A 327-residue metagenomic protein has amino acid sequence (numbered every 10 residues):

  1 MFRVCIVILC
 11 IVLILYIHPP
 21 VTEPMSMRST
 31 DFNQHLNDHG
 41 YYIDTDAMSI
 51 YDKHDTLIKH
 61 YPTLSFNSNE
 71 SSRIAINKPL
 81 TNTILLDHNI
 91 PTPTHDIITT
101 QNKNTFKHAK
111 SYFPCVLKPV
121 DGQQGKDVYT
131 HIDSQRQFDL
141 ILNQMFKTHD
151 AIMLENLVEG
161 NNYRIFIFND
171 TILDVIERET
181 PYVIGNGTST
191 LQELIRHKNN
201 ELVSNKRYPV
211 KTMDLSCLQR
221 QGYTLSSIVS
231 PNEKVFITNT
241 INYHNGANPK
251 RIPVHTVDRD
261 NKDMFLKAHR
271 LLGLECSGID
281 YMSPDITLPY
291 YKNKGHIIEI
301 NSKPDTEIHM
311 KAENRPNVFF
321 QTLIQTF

Functional and structural regions predicted by a protein language model:
F2-I74, L80: ATP-binding N-terminal substructure of ATP-dependent carboxylate-amine bond-forming enzymes
F32, T105, F265: Aromatic/hydrophobic pocket-lining residues that form π-stacking "cages" and hydrophobic walls in ligand
H35, H39, I84, H88 (+1 more regions): Generic non-transmembrane alpha-helical segments
Y51-T212, D258-K262: Active-site nucleotide/adenylate-binding loops and adjacent lid/helix of ATP-dependent enzymes
L117, I152, S277-I279, I298: Hydrophobic faces of well-ordered beta-strands that scaffold small-molecule active sites in alpha/beta enzyme cores
R196-T287: A long amphipathic alpha-helix within ATP-dependent nucleotide-binding catalytic cores
Y243, P249-T256, R270-C276, S283-F327: C-terminal active-site "lid" helix and adjoining low-complexity regulatory extension at the edge of ATP-using catalytic
